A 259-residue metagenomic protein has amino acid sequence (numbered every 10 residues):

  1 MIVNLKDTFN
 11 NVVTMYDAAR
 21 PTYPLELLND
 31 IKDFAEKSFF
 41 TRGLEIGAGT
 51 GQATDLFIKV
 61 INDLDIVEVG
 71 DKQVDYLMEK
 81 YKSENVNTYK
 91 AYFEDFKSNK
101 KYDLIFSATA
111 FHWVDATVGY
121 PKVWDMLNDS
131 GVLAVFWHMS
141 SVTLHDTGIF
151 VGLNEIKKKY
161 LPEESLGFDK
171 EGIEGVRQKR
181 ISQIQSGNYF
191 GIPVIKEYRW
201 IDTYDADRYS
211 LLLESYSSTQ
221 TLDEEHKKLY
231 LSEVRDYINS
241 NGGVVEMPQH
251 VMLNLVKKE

Functional and structural regions predicted by a protein language model:
M1-S38: Conserved class I S-adenosyl-L-methionine
N11, Y16, Y23, A53 (+10 more regions): Tryptophan-centric aromatic hotspots in well-structured domains and transmembrane helices
R42-F96: Class I SAM-dependent methyltransferase SAM/SAH-binding core
E94-I105: A short acidic, Gly/Pro-enriched loop at the edge of an enzyme's catalytic core that lines a small-molecule cofactor
D103-T117, M139: A short SAM/SAH-binding and catalytic strip from SAM-dependent methyltransferases
V118-G131: A short glycine-rich, Lys/Arg-flanked "PGG" loop and its adjoining helix->strand segment in the class I
G131-R199: Conserved catalytic/acceptor-binding region of the Class I
K170-E259: Conserved Class I S-adenosyl-L-methionine
